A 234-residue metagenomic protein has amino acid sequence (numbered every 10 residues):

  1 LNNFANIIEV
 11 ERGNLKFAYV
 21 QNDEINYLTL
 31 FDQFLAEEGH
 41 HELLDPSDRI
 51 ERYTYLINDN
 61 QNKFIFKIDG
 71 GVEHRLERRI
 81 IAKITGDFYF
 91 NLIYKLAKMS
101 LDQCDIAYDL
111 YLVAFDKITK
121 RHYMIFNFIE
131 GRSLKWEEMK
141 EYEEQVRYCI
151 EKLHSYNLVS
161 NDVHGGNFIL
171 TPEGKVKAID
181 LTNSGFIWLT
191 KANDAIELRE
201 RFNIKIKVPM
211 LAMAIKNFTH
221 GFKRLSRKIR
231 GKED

Functional and structural regions predicted by a protein language model:
L1-L44: Juxta-kinase regulatory segment immediately upstream of eukaryotic protein kinase catalytic domains
K16-A18, H40-N91: ATP-binding glycine-rich loop module of kinase domains
Y55-N60, N127-F128, T171: Active-site beta-strand termini and strand-to-loop segments that position acidic
A82-F90, A97, D105-E143: Conserved structural core of kinase catalytic domains
I150-L158: Protein kinase catalytic-loop region centered on the HRD/HxD motif
N157, D162, D180: Conserved catalytic-loop position in the HRD/HxD motif
V163-L170: Hydrophobic residue at the +6 position relative to the catalytic HRD Asp in the kinase catalytic loop
T171-D234: C-lobe/activation-segment region of protein kinase-like
